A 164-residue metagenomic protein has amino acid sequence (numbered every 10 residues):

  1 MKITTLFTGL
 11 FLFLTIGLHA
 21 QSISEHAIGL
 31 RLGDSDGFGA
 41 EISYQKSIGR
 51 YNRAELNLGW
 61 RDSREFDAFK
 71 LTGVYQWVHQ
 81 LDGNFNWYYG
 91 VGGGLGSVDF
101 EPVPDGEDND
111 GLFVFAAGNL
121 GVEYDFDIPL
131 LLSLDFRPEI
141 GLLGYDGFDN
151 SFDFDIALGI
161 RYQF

Functional and structural regions predicted by a protein language model:
M1-L6: Positively charged n-region of N-terminal signal peptides that target proteins for export
T8-L14: Classic N-terminal secretory signal peptides
I16-A20: Sec/Tat signal peptide C-region and signal peptidase I cleavage site
S24-D62: Start-of-domain marker
S24-H26, D36-A40, E65-L71, F85 (+2 more regions): Residues that define the transmembrane beta-barrel architecture of outer-membrane proteins
I28, Y89, L158: A broad, low-specificity signal marking well-ordered, structured residues that form hydrophobic/aromatic
K46-L130, L134, Y162: Gram-negative (and chloroplast) outer-membrane scaffold detector with strong preference for beta-barrel transmembrane
F66, D127-F164: Predominantly the C-terminal beta-signal and adjacent terminal strand-loop region of outer-membrane beta-barrel
